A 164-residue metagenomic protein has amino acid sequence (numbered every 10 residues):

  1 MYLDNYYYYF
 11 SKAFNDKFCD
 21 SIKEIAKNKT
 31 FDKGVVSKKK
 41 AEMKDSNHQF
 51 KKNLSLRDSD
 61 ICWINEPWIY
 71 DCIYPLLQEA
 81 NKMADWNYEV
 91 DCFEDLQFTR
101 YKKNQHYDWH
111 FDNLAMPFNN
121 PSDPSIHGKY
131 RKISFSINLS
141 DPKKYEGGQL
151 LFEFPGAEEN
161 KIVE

Functional and structural regions predicted by a protein language model:
M1-E164: Fe(II)/2-oxoglutarate oxygenase catalytic core
